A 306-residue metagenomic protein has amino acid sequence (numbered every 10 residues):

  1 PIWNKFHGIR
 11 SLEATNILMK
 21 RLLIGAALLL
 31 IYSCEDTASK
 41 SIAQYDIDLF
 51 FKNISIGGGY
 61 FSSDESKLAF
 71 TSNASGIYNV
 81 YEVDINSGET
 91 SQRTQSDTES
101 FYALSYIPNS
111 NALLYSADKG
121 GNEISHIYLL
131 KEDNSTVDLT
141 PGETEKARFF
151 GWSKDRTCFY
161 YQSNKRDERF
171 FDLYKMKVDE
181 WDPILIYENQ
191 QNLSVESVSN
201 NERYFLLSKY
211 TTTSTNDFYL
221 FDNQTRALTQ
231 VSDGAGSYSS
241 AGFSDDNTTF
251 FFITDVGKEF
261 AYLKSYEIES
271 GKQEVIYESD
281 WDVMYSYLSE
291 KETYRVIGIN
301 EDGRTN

Functional and structural regions predicted by a protein language model:
E13-A14: Acidic, Ala/Val/Gly-enriched low-complexity intrinsically disordered segments
K20-G25: Sec-dependent signal peptide recognition, specifically the positively charged N-region followed immediately by
Y32-S33: C-terminal motif of bacterial Sec signal peptides marking the signal peptidase cleavage site
T37-Q44: Short, low-complexity, disordered segments immediately C-terminal to signal peptides in bacterial exported proteins
F51-G57, S63, K67, N73-E82 (+2 more regions): Peripheral, non-catalytic segments that deliver or gate enzyme domains
